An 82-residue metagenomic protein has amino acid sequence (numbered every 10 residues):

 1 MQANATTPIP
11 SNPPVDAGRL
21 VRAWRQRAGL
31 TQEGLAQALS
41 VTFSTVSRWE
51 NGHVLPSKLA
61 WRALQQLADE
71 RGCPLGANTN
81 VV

Functional and structural regions predicted by a protein language model:
M1-D16: A detector for short, charged/polar N-terminal pre-domain segments
Q2-N4, S57-T79: DNA major-groove recognition helix of helix-turn-helix/homeodomain DNA-binding modules
D16-A17, V41: Alpha-helix N-cap/N′ positions at the starts of helices
R19, A23, Q37, R48 (+1 more regions): DNA-binding alpha-helical recognition surfaces that contact promoter or target DNA
R19-G34, R71: Short basic helix-loop element that most often maps to the first helix and adjoining turn of HTH DNA-binding modules
G29-R48: Short alpha-helical DNA-recognition segment
N51: Short, conserved catalytic or interaction motifs in soluble domains
